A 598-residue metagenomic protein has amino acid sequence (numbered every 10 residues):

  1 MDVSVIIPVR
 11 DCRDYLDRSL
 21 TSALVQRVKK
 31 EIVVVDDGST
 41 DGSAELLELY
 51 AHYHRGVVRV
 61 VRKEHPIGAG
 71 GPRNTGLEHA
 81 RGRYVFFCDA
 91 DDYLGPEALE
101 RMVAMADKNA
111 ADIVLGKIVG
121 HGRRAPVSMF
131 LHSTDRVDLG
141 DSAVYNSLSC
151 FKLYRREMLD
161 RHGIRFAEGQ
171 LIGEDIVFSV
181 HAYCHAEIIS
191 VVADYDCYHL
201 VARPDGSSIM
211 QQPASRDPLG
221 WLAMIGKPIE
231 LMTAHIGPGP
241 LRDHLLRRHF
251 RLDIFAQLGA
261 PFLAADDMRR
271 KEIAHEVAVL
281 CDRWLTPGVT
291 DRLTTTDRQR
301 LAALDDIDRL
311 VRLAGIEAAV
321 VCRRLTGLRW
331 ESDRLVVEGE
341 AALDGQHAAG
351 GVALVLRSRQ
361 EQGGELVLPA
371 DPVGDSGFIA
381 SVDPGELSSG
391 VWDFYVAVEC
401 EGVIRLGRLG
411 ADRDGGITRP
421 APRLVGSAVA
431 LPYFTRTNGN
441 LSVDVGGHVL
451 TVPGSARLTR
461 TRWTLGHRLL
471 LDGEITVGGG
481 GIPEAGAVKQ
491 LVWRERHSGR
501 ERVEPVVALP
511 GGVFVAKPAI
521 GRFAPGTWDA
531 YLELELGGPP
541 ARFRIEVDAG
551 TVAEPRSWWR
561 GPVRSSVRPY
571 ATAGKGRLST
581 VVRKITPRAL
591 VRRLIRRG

Functional and structural regions predicted by a protein language model:
M1-A223, E230, A234, R334 (+1 more regions): Nucleotide-sugar donor-binding/catalytic module of glycosyltransferases that assemble extracellular/cell-envelope
D2, D11-D17, D36-D37, D41 (+27 more regions): Acidic-enriched, low-complexity/disordered segments with a strong bias for Aspartate over Glutamate
A69, F87, D175, L246-R247 (+4 more regions): A broadly tuned, weak detector of single residues within folded domains
G82, F178-S179, Y183-C184, F250-A260 (+1 more regions): Conserved short hydrophobic patches within well-ordered secondary structure
R165-D175, L245-H249, R309-A314: A broadly tuned preference for mixed-charge, low-complexity surface segments
D205-A302: Contiguous mid-protein beta-loop-alpha structural module that forms a pocket-lining wall or clamp of enzyme active
L258-G598: Basic, ligand-binding patches in group-transfer machinery, especially extracytoplasmic/periplasmic segments
